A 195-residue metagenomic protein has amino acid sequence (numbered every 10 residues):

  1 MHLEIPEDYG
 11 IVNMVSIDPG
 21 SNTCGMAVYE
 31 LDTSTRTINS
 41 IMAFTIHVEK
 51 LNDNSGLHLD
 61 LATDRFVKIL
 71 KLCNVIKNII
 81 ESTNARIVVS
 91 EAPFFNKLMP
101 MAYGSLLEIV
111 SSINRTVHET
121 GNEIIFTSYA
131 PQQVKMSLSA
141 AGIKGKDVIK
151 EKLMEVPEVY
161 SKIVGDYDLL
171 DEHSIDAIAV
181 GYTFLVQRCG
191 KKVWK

Functional and structural regions predicted by a protein language model:
M1-K195: Phosphate- and other anionic-substrate recognition elements at nucleic-acid/protein interfaces
